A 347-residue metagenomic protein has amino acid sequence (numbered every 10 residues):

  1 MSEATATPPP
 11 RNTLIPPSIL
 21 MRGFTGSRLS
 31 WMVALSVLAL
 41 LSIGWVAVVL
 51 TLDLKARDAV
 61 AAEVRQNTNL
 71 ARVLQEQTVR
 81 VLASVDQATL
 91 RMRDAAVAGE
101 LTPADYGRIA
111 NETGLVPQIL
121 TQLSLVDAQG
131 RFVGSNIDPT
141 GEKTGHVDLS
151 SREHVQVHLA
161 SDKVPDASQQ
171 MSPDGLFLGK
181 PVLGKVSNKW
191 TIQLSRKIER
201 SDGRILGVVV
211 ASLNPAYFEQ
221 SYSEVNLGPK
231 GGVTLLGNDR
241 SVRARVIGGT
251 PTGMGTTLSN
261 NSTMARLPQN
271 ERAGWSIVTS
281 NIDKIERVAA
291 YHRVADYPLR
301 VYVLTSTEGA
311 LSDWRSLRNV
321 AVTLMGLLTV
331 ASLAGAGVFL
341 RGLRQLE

Functional and structural regions predicted by a protein language model:
S2-E3, P10, L14-K55, V322-A336: Extreme N-terminal signal-anchor transmembrane helix of membrane signaling/transducer proteins, especially in bacteria
S2-P16, T250, M254-V322: Extracellular/periplasmic juxtamembrane segments that couple receptor/chemosensory ectodomains to their
M21-G23, L29-V33, A39-T102, L115-I119: Juxtamembrane extracytoplasmic/periplasmic/luminal helical "stalk" adjacent to the first N-terminal
V79, R93-E100, A110-Q118, L159-D162 (+3 more regions): Short regulatory alpha-helical segment in sensory/regulatory domains of signaling proteins that mediates
G114-L120, S124, Q129, S135-E224 (+1 more regions): Extracytoplasmic/periplasmic ligand-binding sensor regions of membrane-associated signaling proteins
L123-G130, G232-D239: Short hydrophobic alpha-helical segments used for membrane anchoring or interfacial signaling
G130-D138, R240-I247, A289-Y291: Amphipathic coiled-coil signal-relay and dimerization helices
Y302, E308-E347: Cytoplasm-proximal transmembrane signaling helix
